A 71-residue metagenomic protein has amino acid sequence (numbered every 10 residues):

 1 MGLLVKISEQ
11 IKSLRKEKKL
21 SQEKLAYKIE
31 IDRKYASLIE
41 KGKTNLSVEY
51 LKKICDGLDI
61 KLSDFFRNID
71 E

Functional and structural regions predicted by a protein language model:
M1-K6, N68: A detector for short, charged/polar N-terminal pre-domain segments
E9-K24, K28: Short basic helix-loop element that most often maps to the first helix and adjoining turn of HTH DNA-binding modules
I11, L25-A26, A36-I39, F65: Conserved hydrophobic/aromatic packing and binding residues within compact polymer-binding modules
I11, Q22, R33, V48-L51: Helix-turn-helix DNA-binding elements, focusing on the entry/boundary residues of the two helices that contact DNA
K28, E40, D56-L58: Residue cluster at the C-terminal edge of the helix-turn-helix DNA-binding motif
D32-T44: Recognition helix of helix-turn-helix/homeodomain-like DNA-binding domains that insert into the DNA major groove
V48-E49, D59-E71: Short C-terminal boundary/hinge segments that cap the last helix of small helical domains
